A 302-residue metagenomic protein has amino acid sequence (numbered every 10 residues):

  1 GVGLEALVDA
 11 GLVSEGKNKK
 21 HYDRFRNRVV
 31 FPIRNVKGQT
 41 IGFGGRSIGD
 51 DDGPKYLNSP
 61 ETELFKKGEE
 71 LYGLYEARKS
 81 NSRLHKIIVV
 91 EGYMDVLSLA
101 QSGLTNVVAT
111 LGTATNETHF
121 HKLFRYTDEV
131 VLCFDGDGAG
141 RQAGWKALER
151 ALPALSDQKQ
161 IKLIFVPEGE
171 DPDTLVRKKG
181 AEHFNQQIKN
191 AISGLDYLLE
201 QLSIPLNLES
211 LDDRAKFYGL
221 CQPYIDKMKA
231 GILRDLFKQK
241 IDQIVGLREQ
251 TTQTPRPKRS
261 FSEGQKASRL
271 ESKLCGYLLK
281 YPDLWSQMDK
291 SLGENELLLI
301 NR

Functional and structural regions predicted by a protein language model:
G1-Y126, A143-G144: Phosphate-handling DNA/RNA-contact segment within nucleic-acid enzymes
E5-V13, N18-R26, L163, S210-D212 (+3 more regions): Short coil/turn segments at secondary-structure boundaries
R24-R26, V90, R141, F165 (+5 more regions): Conserved phosphate/pyrophosphate-binding and hydrolysis machinery centered on Walker-type P-loop NTPases, extending
N27, W145, D196, A215 (+5 more regions): Non-catalytic, well-ordered alpha-helical scaffold segments
I87-V89, D128-A139, G144, I164-F165: Acidic beta-strand-to-loop metal/phosphate-binding motif
K122, R150-Q158: Arginine/glycine-rich "motif VI" loop of SF2 helicases in the C-terminal RecA-like domain
Q158-I244, R248: C-terminal or mid-to-C-terminal helical accessory/interaction module adjacent to the motor/catalytic core
Q253-R302: Non-catalytic protein-protein interaction segments used by genome-maintenance enzymes to assemble and couple activities
